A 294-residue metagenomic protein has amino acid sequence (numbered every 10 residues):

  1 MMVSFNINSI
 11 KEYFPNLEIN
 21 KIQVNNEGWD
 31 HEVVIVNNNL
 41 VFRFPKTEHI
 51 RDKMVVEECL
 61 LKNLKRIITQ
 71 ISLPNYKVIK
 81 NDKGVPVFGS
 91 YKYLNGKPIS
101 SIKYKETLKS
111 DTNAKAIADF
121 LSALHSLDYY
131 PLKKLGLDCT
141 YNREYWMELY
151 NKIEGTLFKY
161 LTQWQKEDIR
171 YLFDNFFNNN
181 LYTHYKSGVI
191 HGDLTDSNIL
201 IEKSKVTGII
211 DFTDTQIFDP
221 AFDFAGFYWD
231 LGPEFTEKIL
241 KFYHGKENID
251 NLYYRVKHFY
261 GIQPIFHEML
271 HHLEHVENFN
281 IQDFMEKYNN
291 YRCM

Functional and structural regions predicted by a protein language model:
V3-I7, E58, E237-L240: Short, surface-exposed alpha-helical segments at coil->helix boundaries
V3-L17, K109, A114-K115, S126-G192 (+1 more regions): An alpha-helical support segment within catalytic cores of ATP-dependent transferases
E18-I19, V36-L40, T69, K203-S204 (+2 more regions): Short glycine/proline-enriched coil/turn segments at helix->beta-strand junctions
K21-E144, H184: ATP-binding pocket architecture of kinase catalytic cores
W29, K115-A116, D214, A225-M294: Helix-rich C-terminal or lid/interface subdomains of diverse kinases
E32-I35, F42, Y171-F222: Active-site acidic catalytic loop and adjacent metal/ATP-binding pocket of ATP-dependent phosphoryl transfer enzymes
R43-P45, K77-V78, V189-G192, I209-I210 (+2 more regions): Short beta-strand segments
R66-Q70, W164, K246-I249: Short helix-capping segments at alpha-helix termini
